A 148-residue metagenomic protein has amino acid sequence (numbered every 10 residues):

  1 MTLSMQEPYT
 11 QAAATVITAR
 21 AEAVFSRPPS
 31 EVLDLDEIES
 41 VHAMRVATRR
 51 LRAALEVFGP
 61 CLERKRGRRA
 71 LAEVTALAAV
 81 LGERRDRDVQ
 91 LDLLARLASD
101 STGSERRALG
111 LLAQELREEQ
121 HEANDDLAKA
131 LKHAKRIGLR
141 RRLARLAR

Functional and structural regions predicted by a protein language model:
M1-R148: Cationic, histidine-enriched alpha-helical/coil surfaces that engage anionic ligands
